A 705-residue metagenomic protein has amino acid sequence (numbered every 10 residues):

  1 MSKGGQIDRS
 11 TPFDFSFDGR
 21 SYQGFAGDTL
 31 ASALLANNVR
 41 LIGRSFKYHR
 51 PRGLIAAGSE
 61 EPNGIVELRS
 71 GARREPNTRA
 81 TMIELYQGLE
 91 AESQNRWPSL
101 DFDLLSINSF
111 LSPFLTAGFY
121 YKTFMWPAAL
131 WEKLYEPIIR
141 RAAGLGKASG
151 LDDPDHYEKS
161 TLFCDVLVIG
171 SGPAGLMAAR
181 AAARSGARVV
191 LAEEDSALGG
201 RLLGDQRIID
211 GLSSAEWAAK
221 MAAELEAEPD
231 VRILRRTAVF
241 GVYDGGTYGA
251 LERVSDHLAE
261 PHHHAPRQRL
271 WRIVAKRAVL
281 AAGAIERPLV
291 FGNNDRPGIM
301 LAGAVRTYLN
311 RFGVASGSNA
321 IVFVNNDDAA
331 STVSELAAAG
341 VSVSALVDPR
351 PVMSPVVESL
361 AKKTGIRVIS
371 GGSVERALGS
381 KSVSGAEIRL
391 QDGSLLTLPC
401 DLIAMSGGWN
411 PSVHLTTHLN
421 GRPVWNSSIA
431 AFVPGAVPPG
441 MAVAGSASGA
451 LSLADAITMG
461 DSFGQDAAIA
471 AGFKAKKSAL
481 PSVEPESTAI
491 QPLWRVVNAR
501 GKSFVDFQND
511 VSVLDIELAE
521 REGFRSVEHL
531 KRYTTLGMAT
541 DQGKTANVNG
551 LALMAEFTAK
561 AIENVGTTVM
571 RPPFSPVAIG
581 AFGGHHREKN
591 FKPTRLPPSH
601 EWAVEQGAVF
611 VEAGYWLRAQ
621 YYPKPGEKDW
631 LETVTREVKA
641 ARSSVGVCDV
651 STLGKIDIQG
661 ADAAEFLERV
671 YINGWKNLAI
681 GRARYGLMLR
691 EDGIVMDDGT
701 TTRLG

Functional and structural regions predicted by a protein language model:
M1-T594, R690: Residues forming the flavin
R184, G421, N498, Q508-D510 (+3 more regions): Glycine/proline-enriched, intrinsically flexible loops and inter-domain linkers
